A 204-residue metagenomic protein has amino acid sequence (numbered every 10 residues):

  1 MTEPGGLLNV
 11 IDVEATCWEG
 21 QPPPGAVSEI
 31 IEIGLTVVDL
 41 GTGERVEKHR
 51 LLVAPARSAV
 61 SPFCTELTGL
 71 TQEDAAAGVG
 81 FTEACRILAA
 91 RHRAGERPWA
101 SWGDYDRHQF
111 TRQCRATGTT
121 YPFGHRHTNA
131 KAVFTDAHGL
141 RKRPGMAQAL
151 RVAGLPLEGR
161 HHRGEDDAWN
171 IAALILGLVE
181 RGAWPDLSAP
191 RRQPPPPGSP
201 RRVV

Functional and structural regions predicted by a protein language model:
M1-R115, Y121-G124, A147, R151-H162: Conserved non-catalytic scaffold segment of RNase H-like nuclease domains
T2-E3, V152, A172-V204: Acidic two-metal-ion nuclease catalytic site recognized across multiple nuclease folds, prominently DnaQ/RNase D-T
I11, T128, D166: Active-site flanking residues adjacent to catalytic metal/cofactor-binding acidic residues
H108, T128-K131, W169-A172: Non-catalytic, well-ordered alpha-helical scaffold segments
T128-R143: Short alpha-helix plus adjacent loop in nuclease-associated cores
E158, H162-G164, A183-S188: Short, charged, surface-exposed loops that flank catalytic or proteolytic processing sites
R160-G177: A charged, well-structured terminal subsegment
